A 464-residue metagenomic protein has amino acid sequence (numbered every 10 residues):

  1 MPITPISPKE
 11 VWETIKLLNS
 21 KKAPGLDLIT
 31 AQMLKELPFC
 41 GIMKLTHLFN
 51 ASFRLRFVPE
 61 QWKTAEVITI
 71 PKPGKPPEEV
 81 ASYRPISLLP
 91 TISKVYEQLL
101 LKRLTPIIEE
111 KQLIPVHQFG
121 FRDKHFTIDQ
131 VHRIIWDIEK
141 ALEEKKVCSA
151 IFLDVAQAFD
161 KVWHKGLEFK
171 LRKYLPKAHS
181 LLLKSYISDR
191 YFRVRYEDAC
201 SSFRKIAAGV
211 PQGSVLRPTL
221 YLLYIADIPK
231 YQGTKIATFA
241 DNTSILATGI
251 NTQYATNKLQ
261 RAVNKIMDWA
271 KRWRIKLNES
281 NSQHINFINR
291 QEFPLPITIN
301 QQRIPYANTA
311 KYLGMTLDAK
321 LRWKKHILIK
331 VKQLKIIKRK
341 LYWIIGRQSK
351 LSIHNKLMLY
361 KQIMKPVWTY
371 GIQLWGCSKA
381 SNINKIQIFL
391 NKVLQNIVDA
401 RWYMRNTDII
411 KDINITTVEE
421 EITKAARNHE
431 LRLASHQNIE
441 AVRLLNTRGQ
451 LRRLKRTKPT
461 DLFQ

Functional and structural regions predicted by a protein language model:
I3-P211, A247: Conserved pre-catalytic core of RNA-dependent polymerases
I15, N19-A31, V67, R84 (+12 more regions): Short, conserved catalytic/metal-binding micro-motifs enriched in Asp/Glu and His
P24, K177, S214-V215, I304-A307 (+1 more regions): Structural motif
L100-Q118, P218-A247: Active-site palm subdomain of RNA-directed nucleic acid polymerases
P115, F239-A240, A247, K271-Q291 (+1 more regions): Non-catalytic, peripheral interaction segments enriched in hydrophobic/basic residues
A158-Y174, S244-D268, R322: Catalytic palm subdomain of template-directed nucleic-acid polymerases, centered on the conserved carboxylate motif
R261, K276-T309: Short, conserved micro-motifs composed of acidic
T417-Q464: Acidic catalytic cores of enzymes that act on phosphate-bearing nucleotides/polynucleotides
